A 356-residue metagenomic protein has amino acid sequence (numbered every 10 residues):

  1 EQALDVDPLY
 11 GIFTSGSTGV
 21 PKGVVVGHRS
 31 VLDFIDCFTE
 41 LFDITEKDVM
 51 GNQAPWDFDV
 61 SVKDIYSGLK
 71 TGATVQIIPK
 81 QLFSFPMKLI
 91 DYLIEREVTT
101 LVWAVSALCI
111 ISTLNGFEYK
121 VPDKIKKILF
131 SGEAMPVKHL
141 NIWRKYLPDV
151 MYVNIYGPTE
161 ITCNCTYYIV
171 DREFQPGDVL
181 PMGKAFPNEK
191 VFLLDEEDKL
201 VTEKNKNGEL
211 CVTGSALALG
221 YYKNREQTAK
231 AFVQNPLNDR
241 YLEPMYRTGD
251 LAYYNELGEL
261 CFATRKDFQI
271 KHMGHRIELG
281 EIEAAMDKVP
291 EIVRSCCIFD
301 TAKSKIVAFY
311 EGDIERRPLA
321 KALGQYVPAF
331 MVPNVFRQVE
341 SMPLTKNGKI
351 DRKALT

Functional and structural regions predicted by a protein language model:
E1, V31, M151-N154, I169-T356: AMP-dependent adenylate-forming
E1-F13, I44-M50, W56, N188: Conserved pre-ATP/AMP-binding loop-to-beta segment of ANL
P8, H28, M50, W56 (+19 more regions): Generic structural signal for small/hydrophobic residues in well-ordered secondary structure, especially within
G11-V24: Conserved adenylation A10 loop of the ANL superfamily
K22-G51, D59-T99: Conserved AMP-binding/adenylation subdomain of ANL enzymes
T45-E46, N52, V62, Y119-K124 (+6 more regions): His-Asp-centered acyl/peptidyl-transfer active-site segments
K70-A73, R96-V102, S112-P181, P187-K190: Gly/Ser/Thr-rich phosphate-binding loop
S106-L108, M135, L217, L344: Alpha-helix capping/helix-boundary segments
